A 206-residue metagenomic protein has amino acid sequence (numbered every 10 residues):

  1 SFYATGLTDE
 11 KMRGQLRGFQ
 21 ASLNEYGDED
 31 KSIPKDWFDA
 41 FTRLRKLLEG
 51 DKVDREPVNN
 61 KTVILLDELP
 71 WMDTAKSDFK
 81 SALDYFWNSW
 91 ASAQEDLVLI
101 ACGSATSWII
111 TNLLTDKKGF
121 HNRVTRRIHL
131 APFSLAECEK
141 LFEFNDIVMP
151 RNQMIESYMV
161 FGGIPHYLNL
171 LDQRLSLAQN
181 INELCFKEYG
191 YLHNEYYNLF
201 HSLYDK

Functional and structural regions predicted by a protein language model:
S1-K206: Phosphate-binding site recognition
